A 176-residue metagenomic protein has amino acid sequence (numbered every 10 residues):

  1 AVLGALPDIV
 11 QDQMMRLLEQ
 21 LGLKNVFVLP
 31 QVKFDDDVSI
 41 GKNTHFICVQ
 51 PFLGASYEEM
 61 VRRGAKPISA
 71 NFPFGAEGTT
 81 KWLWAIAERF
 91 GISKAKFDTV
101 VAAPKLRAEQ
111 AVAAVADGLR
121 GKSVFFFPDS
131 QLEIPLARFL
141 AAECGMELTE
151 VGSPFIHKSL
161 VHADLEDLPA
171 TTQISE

Functional and structural regions predicted by a protein language model:
A1-E176: An N-terminal assembly and electron-transfer interface module characteristic of large anaerobic redox and radical
